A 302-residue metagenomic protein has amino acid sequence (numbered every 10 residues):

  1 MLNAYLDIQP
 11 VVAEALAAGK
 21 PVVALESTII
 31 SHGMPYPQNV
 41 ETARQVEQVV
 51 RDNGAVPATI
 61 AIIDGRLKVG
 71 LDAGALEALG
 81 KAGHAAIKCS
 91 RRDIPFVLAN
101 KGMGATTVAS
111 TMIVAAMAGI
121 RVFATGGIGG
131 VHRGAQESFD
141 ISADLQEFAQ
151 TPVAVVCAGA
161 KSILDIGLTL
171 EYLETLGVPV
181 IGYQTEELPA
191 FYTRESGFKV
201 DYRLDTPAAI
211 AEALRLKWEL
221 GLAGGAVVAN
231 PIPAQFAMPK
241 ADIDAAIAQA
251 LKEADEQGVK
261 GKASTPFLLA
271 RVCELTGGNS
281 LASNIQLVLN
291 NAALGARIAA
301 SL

Functional and structural regions predicted by a protein language model:
M1-D52, M117: N-terminal glycine-/serine-/threonine-rich phosphate-binding loop
E14-A17, V22-V23, D52, V114-M117 (+6 more regions): Solvent-exposed alpha-helices and their adjacent loops that cap or buttress functional pockets in soluble metabolic
V23-L25, P57-I62, G104, V122-G127 (+5 more regions): General beta-strand structural signal in soluble alpha/beta enzymes
S27, H32-M34, V40-F96, E219-A234: Glycine-rich nucleotide/cofactor/substrate-binding loop typically near the N-terminus or early in the first domain
P37-A43, A75-G80, G130-A149, Y172: A glycine- and small-aliphatic-rich helix-loop capping segment at beta-alpha/alpha-beta transitions that lines
A105-V108, Q136-E174, P207-E212: Active-site glycine-rich loop that binds ribose-phosphate moieties when present
R194-E219: Anionic-ligand binding region
L222-N290: A C-terminal functional module that forms or caps the active site or interfaces directly with catalytic machinery
